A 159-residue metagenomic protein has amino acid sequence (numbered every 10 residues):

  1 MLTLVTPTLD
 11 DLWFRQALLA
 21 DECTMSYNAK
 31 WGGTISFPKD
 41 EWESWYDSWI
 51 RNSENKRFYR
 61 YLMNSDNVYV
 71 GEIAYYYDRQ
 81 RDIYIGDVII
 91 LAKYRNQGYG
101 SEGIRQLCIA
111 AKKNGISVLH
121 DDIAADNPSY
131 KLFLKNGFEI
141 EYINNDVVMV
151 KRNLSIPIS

Functional and structural regions predicted by a protein language model:
M1-K39, E43, I156-S159: A short, well-structured alpha-helix characteristic of acyl/acetyltransferase catalytic modules
I35-I85, L91-K93, N144, L154-S155: Acetyl-CoA-dependent GNAT
L91-K93, Q97, A125: Active-site acidic-Proline motif in GNAT/NAT acetyltransferases
N96-I109, K131, K135: Conserved acetyl-CoA-binding loop-helix of GNAT-fold acetyltransferases
H120-K131: Conserved beta-strand-loop-alpha-helix junction that forms the acyl-donor binding cleft
A125-D126, Y142-S159: C-terminal "cap" of GNAT-fold acetyltransferases
L134-N144: Conserved acetyl-CoA-binding loop of GNAT-fold acetyltransferases
